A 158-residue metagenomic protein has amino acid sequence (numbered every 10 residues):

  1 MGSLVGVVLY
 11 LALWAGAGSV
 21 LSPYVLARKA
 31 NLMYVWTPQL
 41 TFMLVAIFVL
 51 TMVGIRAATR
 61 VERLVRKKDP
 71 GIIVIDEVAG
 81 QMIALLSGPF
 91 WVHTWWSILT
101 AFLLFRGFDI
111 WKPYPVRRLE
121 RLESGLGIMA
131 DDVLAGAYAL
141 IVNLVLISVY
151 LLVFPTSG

Functional and structural regions predicted by a protein language model:
M1-V5, G18-L21, I55-M82, R106-Y138: Interhelical loop and helix-boundary elements at the membrane-water interface of polytopic inner-membrane proteins
G2, G6, P38, F42-A46 (+4 more regions): Alpha-helical transmembrane segments of integral membrane proteins
L4-W14, G80-W91, A139-I147: Membrane-interfacial alpha-helical segments at the cytosolic side of multi-pass membrane proteins
A12, G16, T41, V45 (+1 more regions): Alpha-helical hydrophobic membrane-insertion segments
A17-M33: Membrane-interface interhelical connector segments
M33-A57, V65, W95-L104: Membrane-embedded alpha-helical segments that form the functional core of polytopic membrane enzymes, especially those
P70-E77, W91-L103: Internal alpha-helical transmembrane segments of multi-pass membrane proteins
V145-G158: Juxtamembrane boundary at the C-terminal end of a transmembrane helix
